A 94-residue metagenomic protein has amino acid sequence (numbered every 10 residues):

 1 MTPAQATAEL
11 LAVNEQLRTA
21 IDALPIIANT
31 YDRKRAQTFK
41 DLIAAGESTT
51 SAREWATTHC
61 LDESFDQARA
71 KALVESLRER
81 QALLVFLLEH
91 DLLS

Functional and structural regions predicted by a protein language model:
M1-E15: Short, charge-rich amphipathic alpha-helices with coiled-coil/heptad character
L11, A56-H59, L88: Intrinsic disorder/low-complexity signature
E15, A36-K40, A44, L61 (+2 more regions): Generic surface-pattern signal
I21-L24, A28, F65-S94: Long amphipathic alpha-helical coiled-coil segments
L24-E54: Extended alpha-helical coiled-coil "stalk/arm" regions that act as elongated linkers or oligomerization scaffolds
A44-L73: Short, glycine/alanine-rich amphipathic alpha-helical segment that often forms an alpha-turn-alpha hairpin
